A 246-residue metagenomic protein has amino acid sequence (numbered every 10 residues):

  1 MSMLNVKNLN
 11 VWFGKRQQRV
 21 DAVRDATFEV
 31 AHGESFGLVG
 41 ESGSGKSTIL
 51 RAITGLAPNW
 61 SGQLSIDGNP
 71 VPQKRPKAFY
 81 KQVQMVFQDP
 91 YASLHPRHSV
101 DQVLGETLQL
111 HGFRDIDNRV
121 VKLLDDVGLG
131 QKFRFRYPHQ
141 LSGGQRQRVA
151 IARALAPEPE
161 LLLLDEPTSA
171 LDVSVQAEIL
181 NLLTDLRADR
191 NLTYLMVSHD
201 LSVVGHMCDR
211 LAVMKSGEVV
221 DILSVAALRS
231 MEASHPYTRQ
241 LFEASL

Functional and structural regions predicted by a protein language model:
R16-Q17, P70-Q84, H98, Q102 (+2 more regions): ABC ATPase NBD coupling module
T54: Helix-to-loop junction immediately C-terminal to a conserved catalytic motif
D117-K132, E243: Conserved ABC ATPase "signature" region
Y137-L141, Q145: Conserved ABC ATPase signature
E158: Conserved catalytic motifs of ABC-family nucleotide-binding domains
I222, S230-L246: C-terminal boundary and immediately downstream tail of ABC-type ATPase nucleotide-binding domains
